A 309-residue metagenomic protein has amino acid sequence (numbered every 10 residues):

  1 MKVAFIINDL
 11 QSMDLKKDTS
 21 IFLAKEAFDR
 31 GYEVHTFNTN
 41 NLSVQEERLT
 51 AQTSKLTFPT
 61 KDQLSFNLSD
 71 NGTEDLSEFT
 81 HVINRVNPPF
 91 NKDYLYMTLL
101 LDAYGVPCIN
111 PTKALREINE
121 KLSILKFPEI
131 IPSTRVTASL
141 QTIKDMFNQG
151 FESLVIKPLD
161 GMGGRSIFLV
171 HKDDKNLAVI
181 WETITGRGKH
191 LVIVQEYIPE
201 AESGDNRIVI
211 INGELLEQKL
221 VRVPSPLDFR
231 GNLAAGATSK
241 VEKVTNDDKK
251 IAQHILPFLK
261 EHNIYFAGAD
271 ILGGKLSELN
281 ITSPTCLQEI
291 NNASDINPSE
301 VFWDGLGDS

Functional and structural regions predicted by a protein language model:
M1-A4: Extreme N-terminal starter segment of soluble prokaryotic enzymes
I6, N84-V86, P158: Short, well-ordered coil/turn residues at beta-beta hairpins and beta-strand->alpha-helix junctions within
I7, S12-K16, K243-S309: ATP-dependent carboxylate activation and anion-phosphoryl transfer catalytic cores that bind Mg-ATP to form
Q11-S12, K17-V136: Conserved N-proximal alpha/beta basic substrate-recognition cap immediately N-terminal to, or forming the N-lobe
N87-P89, L159-G161, P284: Short glycine-rich anion-binding loops that position phosphate/pyrophosphate groups of nucleotides and phosphorylated
I131-F151: Rossmann-like NAD(P)H-binding beta-loop-alpha module
Q141, G150-E152, G163-K249, L259: Phosphate-binding site of ATP-dependent enzymes
